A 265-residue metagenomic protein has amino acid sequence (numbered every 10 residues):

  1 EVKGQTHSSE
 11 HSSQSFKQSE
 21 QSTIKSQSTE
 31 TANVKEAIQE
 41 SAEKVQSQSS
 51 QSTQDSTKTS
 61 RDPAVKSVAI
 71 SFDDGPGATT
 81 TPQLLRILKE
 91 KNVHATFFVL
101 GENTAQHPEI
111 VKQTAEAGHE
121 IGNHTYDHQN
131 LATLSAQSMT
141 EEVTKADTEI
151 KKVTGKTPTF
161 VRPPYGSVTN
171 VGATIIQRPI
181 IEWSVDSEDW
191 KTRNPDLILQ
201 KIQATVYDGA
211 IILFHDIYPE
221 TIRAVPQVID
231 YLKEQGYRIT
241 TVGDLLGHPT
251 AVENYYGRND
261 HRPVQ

Functional and structural regions predicted by a protein language model:
E1-I70, P76-E90, I229-Y231, Q235-Q265: N-terminal pre-catalytic segment of deacetylase/amide-hydrolase enzymes
I38, Q46-L134, S138-M139, K145 (+2 more regions): Active-site beta->alpha N-cap acidic-glycine motif
V68-F72, A95-V99, E120-T125, T159-R162 (+3 more regions): Structural recognition of the beta-strand scaffold that forms the well-ordered cores of secreted hydrolase catalytic
G75, L100-E102, Y126, P164-G166 (+3 more regions): Active-site beta-loop-alpha junctions enriched in small/polar residues
K89-H94, A115-E116, T144, T148-G155 (+2 more regions): Sec-exported extracytoplasmic/periplasmic mature domains
V111-Q113, Q137-M139, D196-L197, N254-R258: Short low-complexity, flexible loop/linker segments enriched in glycine and/or proline with clustered acidic
Q129-K156, S167-D208, T221-A224: Alpha-helical scaffold elements lining the catalytic groove of polysaccharide deacetylases
Y207-G243: Catalytic grooves of carbohydrate-active enzymes
